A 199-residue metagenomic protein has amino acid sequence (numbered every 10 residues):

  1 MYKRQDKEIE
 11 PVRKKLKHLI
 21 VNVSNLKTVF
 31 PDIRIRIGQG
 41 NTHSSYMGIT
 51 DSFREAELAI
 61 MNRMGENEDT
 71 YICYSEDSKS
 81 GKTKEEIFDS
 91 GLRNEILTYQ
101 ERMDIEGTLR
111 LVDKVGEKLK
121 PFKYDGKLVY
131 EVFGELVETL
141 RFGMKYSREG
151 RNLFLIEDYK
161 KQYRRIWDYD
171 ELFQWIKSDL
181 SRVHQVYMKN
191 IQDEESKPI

Functional and structural regions predicted by a protein language model:
K3-I199: Cytosolic nucleotide-utilizing catalytic cores of signal-transduction proteins
